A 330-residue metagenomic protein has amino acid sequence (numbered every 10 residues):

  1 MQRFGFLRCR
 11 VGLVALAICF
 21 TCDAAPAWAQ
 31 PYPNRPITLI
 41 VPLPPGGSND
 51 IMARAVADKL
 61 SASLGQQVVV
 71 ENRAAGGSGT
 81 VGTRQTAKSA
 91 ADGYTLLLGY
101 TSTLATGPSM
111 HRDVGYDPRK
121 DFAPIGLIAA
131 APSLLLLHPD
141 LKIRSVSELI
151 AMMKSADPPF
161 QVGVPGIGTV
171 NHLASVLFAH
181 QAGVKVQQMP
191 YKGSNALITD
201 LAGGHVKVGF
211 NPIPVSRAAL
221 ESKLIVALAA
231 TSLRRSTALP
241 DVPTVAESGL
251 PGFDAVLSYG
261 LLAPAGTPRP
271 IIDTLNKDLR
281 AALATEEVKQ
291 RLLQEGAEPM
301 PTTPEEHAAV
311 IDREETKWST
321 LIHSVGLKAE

Functional and structural regions predicted by a protein language model:
M1-L13: Bacterial N-terminal signal peptides that target proteins for export
R10-D23: Bacterial N-terminal signal peptides
W28-K120, P159-Q161, I167, G183-F210 (+3 more regions): N-terminal (or domain-start) structured segment
N34-P36, H180-Q181, E247, R269-E330: An extracytoplasmic/periplasmic, membrane-proximal ligand-sensing/linker region
K88-Y94, S109-A196, V245, V256-R291: Hinge/capping helix and adjacent helix->loop/strand transition within the periplasmic-binding protein
T103-D113, V176-Q181, V208-V242: A ligand-binding cleft/hinge motif common to bilobed small-molecule-binding domains
